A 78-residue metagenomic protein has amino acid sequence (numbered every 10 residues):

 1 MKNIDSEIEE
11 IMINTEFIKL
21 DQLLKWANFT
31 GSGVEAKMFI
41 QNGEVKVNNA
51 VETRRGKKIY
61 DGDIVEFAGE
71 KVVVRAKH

Functional and structural regions predicted by a protein language model:
I4-I18: A detector for short, charged/polar N-terminal pre-domain segments
I8-E10, N42, K71: Low-complexity, intrinsically disordered short peptide segments enriched in small/polar/basic residues
I11-M12, K46, V65-A68: Intrinsically disordered, low-complexity regions of eukaryotic proteins
T15-D61: A basic, amphipathic helix-loop patch mediating RNA/tRNA/ribosome contacts
R54-H78: C-terminal structural segments of small proteins and small subunits
